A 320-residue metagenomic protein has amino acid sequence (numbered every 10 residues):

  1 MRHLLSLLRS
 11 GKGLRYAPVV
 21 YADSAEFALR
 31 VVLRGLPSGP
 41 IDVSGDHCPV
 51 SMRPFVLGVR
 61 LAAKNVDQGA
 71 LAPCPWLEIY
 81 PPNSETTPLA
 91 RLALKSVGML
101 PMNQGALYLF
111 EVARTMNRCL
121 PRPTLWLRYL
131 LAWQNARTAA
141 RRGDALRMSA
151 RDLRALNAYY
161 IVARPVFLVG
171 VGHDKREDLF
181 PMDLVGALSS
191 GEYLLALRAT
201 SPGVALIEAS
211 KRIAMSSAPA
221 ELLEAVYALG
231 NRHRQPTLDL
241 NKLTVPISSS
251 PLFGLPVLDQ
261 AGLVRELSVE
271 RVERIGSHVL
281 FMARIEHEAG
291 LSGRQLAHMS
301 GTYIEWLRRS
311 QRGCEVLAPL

Functional and structural regions predicted by a protein language model:
M1-L320: Basic, polyanion-binding surface patches
